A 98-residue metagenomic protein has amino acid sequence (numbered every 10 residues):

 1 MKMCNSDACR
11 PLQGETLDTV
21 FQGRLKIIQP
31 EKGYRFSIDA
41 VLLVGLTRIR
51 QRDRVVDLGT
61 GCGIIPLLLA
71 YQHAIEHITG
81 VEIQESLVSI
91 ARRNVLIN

Functional and structural regions predicted by a protein language model:
M1-S6: Short, basic/low-complexity N-terminal boundary segments at the transition from targeting/disordered tails
D7-Q51: Class I SAM-dependent transferase core
G45-N98: Conserved SAM/SAH cofactor-binding pocket of Class I
